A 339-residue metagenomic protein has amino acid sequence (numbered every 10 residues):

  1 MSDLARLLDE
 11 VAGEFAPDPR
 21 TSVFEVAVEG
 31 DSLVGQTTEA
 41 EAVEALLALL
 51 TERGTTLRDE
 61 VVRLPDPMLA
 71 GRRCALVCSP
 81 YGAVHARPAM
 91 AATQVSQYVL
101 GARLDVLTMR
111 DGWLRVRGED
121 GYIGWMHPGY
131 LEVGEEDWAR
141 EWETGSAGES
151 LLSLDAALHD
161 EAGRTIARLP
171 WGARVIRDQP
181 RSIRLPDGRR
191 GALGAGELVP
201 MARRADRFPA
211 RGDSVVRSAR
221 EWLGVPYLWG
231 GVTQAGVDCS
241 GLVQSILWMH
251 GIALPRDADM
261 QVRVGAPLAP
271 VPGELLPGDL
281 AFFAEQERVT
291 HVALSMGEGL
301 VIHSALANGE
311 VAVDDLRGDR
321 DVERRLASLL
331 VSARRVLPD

Functional and structural regions predicted by a protein language model:
R20-F24, E44-L69, R73, A89 (+3 more regions): Boundary regions of SH3-family modules and the immediately adjacent low-complexity/disordered segments in eukaryotic
E29-T37: Short, aliphatic-rich beta-strand segments
R87-T93, A156-T165, V262-V271: Short alpha-helix capping/helix-loop boundary micro-motifs
A92, Y98, L169, E274-L275: Short, well-ordered loop/turn sites that connect or cap secondary structure elements
A102, A173, G278-D279: Structural motif
V133, A205, L268-V271, M296-D339: Aromatic- and glycine-rich peptidoglycan recognition patches
A219, G231-H250: Active-site nucleophilic cysteine motif
I252-E310, L316: ...with weaker cross-activation on analogous glycine-rich loops/strands in unrelated enzymes
